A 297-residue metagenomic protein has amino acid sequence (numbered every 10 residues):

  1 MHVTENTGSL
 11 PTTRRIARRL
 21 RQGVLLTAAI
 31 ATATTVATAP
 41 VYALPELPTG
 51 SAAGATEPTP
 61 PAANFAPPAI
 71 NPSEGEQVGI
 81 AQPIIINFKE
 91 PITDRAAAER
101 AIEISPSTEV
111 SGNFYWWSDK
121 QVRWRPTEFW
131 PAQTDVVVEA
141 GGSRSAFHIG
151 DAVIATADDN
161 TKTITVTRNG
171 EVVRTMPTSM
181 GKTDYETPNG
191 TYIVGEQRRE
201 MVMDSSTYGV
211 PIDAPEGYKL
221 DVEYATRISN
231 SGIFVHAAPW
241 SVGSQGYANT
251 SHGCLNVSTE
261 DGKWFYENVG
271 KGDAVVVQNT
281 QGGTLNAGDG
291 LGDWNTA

Functional and structural regions predicted by a protein language model:
H2-G8, T13, A17-V153: Acidic, low-complexity Ser/Thr/Gly/Pro-rich repeat segments typical of extracellular/periplasmic and surface-exposed
E57-P60, H148-E171, E186-N189: Low-complexity, Pro/Ser/Thr- and charge-rich linker/hinge segments at domain boundaries
K89-P91, S107, W117-D119, T127-F129 (+10 more regions): Solvent-exposed coil/turn segments that connect beta secondary-structure elements in extracytoplasmic/periplasmic
R95-A97, I164-V166, M201-S205, V235-H236: Short, solvent-exposed loop/turn elements at domain surfaces
D151-V153, A157, Y185-N189, S205-A297: Exported/periplasmic cell-wall-interacting domains
I164, V194, T226: Conserved hydrophobic/aromatic pocket- or pore-lining residues that grip, position, or stack substrates in active sites
